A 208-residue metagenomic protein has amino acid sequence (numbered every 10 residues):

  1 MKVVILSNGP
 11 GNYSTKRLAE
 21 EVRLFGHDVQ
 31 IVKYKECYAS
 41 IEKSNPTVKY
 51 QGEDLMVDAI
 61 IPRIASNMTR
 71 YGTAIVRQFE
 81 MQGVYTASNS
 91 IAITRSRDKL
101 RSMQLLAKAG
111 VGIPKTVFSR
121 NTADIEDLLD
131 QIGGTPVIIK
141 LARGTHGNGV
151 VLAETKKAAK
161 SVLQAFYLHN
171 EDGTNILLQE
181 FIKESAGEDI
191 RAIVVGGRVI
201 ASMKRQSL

Functional and structural regions predicted by a protein language model:
M1-V4: Extreme N-terminal starter segment of soluble prokaryotic enzymes
L6-N8, V195: Short hydrophobic segments within beta-strands
N8-K115: Conserved N-proximal alpha/beta basic substrate-recognition cap immediately N-terminal to, or forming the N-lobe
T47-Y50, M103-A107, I132-G134, T155-K157 (+1 more regions): Short, hinge-like loop/turn segments at secondary-structure boundaries
T86-A87, P114, I138, L177-Q179 (+1 more regions): Structural detector of well-ordered beta-strand residues that form the stable sheet scaffold of enzyme domains
L106-A107, L129-N148, N170-S185: ATP-grasp fold ATP-binding core
G112-G134: Rossmann-like NAD(P)H-binding beta-loop-alpha module
L152-L208: Phosphate-binding site of ATP-dependent enzymes
